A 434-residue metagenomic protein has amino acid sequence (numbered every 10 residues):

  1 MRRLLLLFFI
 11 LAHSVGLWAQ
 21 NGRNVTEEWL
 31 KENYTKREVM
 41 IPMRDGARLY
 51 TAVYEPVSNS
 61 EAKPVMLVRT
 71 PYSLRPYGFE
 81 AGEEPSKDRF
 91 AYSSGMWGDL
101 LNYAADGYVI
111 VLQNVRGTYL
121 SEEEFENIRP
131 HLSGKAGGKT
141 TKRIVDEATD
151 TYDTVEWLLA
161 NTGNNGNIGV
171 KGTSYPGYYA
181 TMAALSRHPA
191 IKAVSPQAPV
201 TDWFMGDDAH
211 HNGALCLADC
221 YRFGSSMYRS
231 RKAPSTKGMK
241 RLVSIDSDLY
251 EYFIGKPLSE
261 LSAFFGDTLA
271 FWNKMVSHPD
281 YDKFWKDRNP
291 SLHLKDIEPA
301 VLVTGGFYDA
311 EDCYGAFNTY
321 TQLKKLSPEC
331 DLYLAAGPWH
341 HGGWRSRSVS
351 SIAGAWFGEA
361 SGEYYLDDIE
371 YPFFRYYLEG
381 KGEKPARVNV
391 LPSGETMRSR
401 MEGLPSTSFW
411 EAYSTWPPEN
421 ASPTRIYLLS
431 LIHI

Functional and structural regions predicted by a protein language model:
M1-N21: Bacterial Sec-dependent N-terminal signal peptides
G22-N24, E32-R37, P42-A47, P189 (+7 more regions): Alpha/beta-hydrolase-fold serine-hydrolase catalytic core, especially in secreted/extracellular enzymes
D45-E55: A short loop-to-beta-strand scaffold at the N-terminal edge of the catalytic core in hydrolase folds
L67-L159, R347-F357: Cap/lid segment of the alpha/beta-hydrolase catalytic domain
R89, S93-L100, A105, N127-A136 (+3 more regions): Accessory cap/linker subdomain of secreted extracellular hydrolases
G163-S174: Alpha/beta-hydrolase fold nucleophile elbow
K171, S195-A198, A335-P338: Alpha/beta-hydrolase-fold catalytic nucleophile elbow
T173-M182: Glycine-rich nucleophile elbow surrounding the catalytic serine of serine-hydrolase chemistry
